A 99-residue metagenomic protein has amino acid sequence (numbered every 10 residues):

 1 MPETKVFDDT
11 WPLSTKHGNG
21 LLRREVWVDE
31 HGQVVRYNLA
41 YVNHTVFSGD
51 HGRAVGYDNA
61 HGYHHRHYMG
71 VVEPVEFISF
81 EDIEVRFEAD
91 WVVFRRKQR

Functional and structural regions predicted by a protein language model:
M1-R66: The feature represents the first ordered module of a protein
G70-R99: Short, compact, well-ordered microdomains
